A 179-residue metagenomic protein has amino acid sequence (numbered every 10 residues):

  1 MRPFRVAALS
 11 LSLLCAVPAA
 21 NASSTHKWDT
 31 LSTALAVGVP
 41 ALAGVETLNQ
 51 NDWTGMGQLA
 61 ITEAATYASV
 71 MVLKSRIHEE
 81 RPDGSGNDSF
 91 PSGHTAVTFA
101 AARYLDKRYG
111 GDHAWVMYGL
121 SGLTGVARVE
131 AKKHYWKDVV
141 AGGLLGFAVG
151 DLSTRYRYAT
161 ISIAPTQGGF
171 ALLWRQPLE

Functional and structural regions predicted by a protein language model:
R2-A36, W53-T54, Y67-M71, S75-E179: Replace "edges of transmembrane helices
V37-V45: Hydrophobic core of alpha-helical transmembrane segments in multi-pass integral membrane proteins
V45-A65: Interfacial segments of alpha-helical transmembrane regions
